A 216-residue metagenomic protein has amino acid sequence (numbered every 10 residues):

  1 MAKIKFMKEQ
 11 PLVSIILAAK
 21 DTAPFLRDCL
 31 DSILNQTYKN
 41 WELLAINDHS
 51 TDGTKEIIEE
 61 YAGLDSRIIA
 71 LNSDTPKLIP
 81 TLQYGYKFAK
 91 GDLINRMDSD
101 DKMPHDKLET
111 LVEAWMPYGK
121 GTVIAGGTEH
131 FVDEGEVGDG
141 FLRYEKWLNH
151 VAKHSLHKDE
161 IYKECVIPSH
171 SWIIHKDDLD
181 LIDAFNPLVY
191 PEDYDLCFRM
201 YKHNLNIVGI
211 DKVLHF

Functional and structural regions predicted by a protein language model:
M1-L34: N-proximal low-complexity "stem/linker" segments adjacent to membrane-targeting elements
Q10-V13, L34-A45, G53, S66-I69: Short loop->beta transition adjacent to catalytic acidic/histidine clusters or analogous donor-positioning motifs
N47-E56, T75, D98: A conserved acidic beta->alpha catalytic loop
G53, D101-A114: Acidic donor-binding/catalytic loop of UDP-sugar-dependent glycosyltransferases, especially processive GT2
S73-A89: Glycine-rich, basic loop-to-helix element that forms the pyrophosphate-binding segment of sugar-nucleotide handling
I94: Short aromatic/hydrophobic "clamp" motif used to bind/position activated sugar donors
L108-F141: Conserved donor NDP-sugar-binding/catalytic core segment of glycosyltransferases
H150-F216: Conserved nucleotide-sugar donor-binding catalytic segment
